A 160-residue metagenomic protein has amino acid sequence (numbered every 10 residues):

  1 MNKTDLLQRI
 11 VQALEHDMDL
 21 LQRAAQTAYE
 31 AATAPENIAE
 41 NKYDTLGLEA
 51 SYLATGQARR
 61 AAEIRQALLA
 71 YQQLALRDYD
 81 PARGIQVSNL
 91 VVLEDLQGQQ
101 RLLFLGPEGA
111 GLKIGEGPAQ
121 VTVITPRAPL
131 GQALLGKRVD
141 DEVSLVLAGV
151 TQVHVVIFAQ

Functional and structural regions predicted by a protein language model:
M1-A82: N-terminal intrinsically disordered, low-complexity, charge/repeat-rich segments that act as generic
P81-V146: Non-DNA-binding regulatory cores of transcription-related proteins, predominantly C-terminal effector-binding
Q97-G98, S144-Q160: Short, charged beta-turn/beta-strand-edge "cap" motif at the junction between a beta-strand and an adjacent loop
